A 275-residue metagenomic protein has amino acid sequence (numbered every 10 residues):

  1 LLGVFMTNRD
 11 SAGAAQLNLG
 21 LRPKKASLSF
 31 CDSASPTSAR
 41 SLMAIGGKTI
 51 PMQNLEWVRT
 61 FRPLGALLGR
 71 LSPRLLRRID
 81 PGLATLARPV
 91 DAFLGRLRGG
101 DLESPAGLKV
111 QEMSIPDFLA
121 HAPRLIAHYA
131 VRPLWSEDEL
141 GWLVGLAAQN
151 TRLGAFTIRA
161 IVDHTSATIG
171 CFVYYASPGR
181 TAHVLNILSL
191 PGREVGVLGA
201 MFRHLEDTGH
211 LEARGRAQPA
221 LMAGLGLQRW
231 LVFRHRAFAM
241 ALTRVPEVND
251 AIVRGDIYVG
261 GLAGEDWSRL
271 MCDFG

Functional and structural regions predicted by a protein language model:
L1-R70, Y175-A239: Acyl-donor binding region in acyl/amide transferases
K48-R180: Amide-forming acyltransferase catalytic core, primarily the GNAT-like/NAT-type and related acyltransferase folds
T60, S136, P191, R244-V245: Intrinsic-disorder/low-complexity, polar/charged segments
G82-L94, E212-R216, F238-A239, A263-G275: A short, terminal or domain-edge coil/loop segment
L108-S114, V197, Q218, Y258-G261 (+1 more regions): Short, solvent-exposed coil/turn linker segments
W230-G275: C-terminal functional modules
